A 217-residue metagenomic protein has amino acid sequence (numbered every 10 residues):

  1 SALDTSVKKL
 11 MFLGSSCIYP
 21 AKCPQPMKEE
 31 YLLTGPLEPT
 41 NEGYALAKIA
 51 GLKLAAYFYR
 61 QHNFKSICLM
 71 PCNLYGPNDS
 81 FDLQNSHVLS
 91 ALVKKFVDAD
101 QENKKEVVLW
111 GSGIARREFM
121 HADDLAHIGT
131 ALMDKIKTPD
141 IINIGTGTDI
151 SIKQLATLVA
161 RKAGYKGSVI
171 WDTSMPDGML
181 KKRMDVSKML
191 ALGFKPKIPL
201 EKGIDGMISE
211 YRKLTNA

Functional and structural regions predicted by a protein language model:
S1-N41, I67: Conserved Rossmann-fold NAD(P)-dependent oxidoreductase catalytic core, especially the SDR/UDP-sugar
T5-S6, F58, H62, A163: Helix C-cap/helix->beta junction micro-motif
K9, L33, A50-G51, H121-D124: Conserved cofactor-binding/catalytic machinery of classical short-chain dehydrogenase/reductase
L10-G14, I67-N73, V108-G111, E118 (+1 more regions): Structural signature of the Rossmann-like NAD(P)-dependent dehydrogenase/reductase core
A21, P39-C72, A91-E102: Active-site Tyr-X1-5-Lys
A21-C23, P77-S80, K188: Short beta-loop-alpha junction of Rossmann-like oxidoreductase domains
T40-Y44, C72-H87, G111-D123, T146-T148: Glycine-rich "substrate-gating" loop/helix at the edge of Rossmann-like oxidoreductase active sites
D98-A217: C-terminal substrate-binding subdomain of Rossmann-fold SDR/epimerase-dehydratase oxidoreductases
